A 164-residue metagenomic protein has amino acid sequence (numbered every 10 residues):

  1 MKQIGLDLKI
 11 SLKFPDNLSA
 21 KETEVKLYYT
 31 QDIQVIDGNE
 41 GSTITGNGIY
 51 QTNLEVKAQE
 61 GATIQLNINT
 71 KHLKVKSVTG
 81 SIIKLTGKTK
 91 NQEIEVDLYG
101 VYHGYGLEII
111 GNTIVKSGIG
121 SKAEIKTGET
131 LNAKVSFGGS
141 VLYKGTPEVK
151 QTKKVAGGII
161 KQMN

Functional and structural regions predicted by a protein language model:
M1-N39, T43-K57, H72-K76, T86-E93 (+2 more regions): Acidic (Asp/Glu) and glycine-rich low-complexity loops/linkers that are typically intrinsically disordered
K26, T45, Q65, E124 (+1 more regions): Short, surface-exposed charged micro-motifs
N39-G41, Q59, Q65, G118: Extracellular beta-strand-rich, repetitive "passenger/adhesive" scaffolds that bind or process carbohydrates
I44-T45, I64, I83, Y102: Glycine-rich beta-solenoid repeat tracts in large extracellular/virion proteins
I83-N164: Short, surface-exposed interaction patches in beta-rich subdomains that mediate adhesion/assembly near membranes
